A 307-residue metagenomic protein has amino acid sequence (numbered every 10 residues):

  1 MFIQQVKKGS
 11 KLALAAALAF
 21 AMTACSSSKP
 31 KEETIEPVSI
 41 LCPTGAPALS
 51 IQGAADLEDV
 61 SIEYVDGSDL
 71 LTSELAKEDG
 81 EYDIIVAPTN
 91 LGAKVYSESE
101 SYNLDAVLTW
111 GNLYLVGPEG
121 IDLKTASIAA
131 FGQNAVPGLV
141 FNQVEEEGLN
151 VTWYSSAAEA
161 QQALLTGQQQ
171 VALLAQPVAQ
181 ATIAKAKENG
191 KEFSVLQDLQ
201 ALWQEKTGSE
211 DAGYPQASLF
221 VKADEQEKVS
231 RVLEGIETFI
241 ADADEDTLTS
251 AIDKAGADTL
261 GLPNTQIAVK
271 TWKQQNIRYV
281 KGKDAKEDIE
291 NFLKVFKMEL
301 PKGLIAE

Functional and structural regions predicted by a protein language model:
A21-A24: C-terminal motif of bacterial Sec signal peptides marking the signal peptidase cleavage site
S26-T34: Bacterial lipoprotein signal-peptidase II cleavage site
E33-L57, P118-A184: Bilobed "Venus flytrap"/periplasmic-binding protein-like clamshell domains and structurally analogous long
S39, E100-L108, A126-F131, A201-D211: A structural signal for short loop-to-beta-strand junctions that line the ligand-binding cleft of periplasmic/secreted
P47, S250-E307: An extracytoplasmic/periplasmic, membrane-proximal ligand-sensing/linker region
L49-Q52, G67-S101, L113-E119, E159-A163 (+1 more regions): Pocket-flanking alpha-helical
D59-S68, D83-V86, G148-S156: Short beta-strand-to-loop elements that line the ligand-binding cleft of bilobed periplasmic-binding protein-like
A158-S250: Pocket-lining segment of extracytoplasmic ligand-binding domains
